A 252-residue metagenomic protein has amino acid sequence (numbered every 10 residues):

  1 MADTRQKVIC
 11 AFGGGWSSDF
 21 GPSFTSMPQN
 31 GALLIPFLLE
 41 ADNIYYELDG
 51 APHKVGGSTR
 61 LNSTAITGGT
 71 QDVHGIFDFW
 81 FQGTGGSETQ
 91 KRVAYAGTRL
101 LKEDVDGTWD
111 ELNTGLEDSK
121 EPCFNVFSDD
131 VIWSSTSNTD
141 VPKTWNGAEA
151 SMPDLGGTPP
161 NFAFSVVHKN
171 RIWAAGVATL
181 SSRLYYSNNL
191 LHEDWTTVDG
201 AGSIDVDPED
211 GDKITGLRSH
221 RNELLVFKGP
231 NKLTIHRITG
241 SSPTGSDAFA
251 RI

Functional and structural regions predicted by a protein language model:
M1-T108, N161-G240: N-terminal beta-propeller domains
V105-S128: A broadly used, surface-exposed interaction patch
G115-K120, G156-F162: Short coil/turn segments at the loop-to-beta-strand junctions that recur within blades of beta-propeller repeat folds
E121-L155: Hydrophobic or amphipathic alpha-helical targeting/insertion segments
E149, P153-G157, F164, E209: Short, well-structured alpha-helical patches and their helix-loop capping segments that border functional surfaces
M152, S241-I252: Blade-edge beta-strand/turn elements of extracellular beta-propeller and related beta-sheet repeat scaffolds
